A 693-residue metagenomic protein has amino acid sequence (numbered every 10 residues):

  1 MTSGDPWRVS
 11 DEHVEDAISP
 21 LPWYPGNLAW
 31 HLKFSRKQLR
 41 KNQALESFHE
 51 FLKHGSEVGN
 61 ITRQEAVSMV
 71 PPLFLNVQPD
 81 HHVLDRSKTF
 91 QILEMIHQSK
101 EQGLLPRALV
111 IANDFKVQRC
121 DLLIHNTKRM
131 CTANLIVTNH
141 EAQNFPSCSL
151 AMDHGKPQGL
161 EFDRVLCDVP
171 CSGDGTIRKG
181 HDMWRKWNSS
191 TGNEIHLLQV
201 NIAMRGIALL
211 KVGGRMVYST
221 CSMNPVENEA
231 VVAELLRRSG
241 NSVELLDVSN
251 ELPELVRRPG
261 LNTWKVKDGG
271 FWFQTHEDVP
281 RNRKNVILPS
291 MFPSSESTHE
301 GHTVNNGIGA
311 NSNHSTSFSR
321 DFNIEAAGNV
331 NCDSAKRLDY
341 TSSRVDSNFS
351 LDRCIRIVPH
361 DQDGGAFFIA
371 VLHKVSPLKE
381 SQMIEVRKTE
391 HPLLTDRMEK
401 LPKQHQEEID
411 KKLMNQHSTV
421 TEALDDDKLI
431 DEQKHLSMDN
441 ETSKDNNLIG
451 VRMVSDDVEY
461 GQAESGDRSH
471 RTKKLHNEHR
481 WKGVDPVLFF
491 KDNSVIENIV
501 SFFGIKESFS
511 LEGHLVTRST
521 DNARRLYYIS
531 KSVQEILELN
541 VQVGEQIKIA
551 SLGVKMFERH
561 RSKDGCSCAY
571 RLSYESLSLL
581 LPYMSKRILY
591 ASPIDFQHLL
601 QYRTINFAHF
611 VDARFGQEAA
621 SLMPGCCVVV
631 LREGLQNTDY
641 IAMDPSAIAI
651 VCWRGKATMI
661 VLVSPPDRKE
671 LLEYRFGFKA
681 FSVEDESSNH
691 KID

Functional and structural regions predicted by a protein language model:
M1-D16, P25-A29, K267-F349, D363-F368 (+1 more regions): Polybasic, low-complexity RNA-engagement segments
L39-R40, E57-P72: Conserved SAM-binding loop and adjacent beta-strand
K53-G55, L73-P79, Q102: Glycine-rich helix-loop-beta junction characteristic of Rossmann-like nucleotide cofactor-binding loops
S68, K88-L93: Conserved SAM-dependent methyltransferase scaffold
D80-R86: Conserved class I S-adenosyl-L-methionine
H97-E101, L210-V212: Helix-to-beta-strand junctions that scaffold the AdoMet/dcAdoMet cofactor pocket in Class I SAM-dependent enzymes
L104, L109-E161: S-adenosyl-L-methionine
V117-Q118, A142, P157-R205, L210-G213 (+6 more regions): Mobile active-site "lid"/loop adjacent to the S-adenosyl-L-methionine
